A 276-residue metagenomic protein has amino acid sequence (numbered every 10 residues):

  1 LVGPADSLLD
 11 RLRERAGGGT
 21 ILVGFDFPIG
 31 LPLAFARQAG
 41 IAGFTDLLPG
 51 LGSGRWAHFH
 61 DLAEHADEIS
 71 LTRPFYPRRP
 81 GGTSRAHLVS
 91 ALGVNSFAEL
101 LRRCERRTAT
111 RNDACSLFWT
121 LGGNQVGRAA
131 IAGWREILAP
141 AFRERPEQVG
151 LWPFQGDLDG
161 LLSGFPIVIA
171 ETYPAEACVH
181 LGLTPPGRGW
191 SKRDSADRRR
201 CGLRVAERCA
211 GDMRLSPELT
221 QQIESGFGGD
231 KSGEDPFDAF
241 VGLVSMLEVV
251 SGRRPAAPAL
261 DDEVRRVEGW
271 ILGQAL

Functional and structural regions predicted by a protein language model:
L1-L276: RNase H-like (RuvC/DEDD) metal-dependent nuclease/polynucleotide-processing core
